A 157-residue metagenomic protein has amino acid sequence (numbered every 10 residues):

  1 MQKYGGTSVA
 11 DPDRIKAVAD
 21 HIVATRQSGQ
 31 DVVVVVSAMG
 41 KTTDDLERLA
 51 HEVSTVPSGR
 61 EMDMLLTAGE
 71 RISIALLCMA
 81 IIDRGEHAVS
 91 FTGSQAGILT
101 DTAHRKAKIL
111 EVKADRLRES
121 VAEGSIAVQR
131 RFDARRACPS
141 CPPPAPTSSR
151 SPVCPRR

Functional and structural regions predicted by a protein language model:
M1-R157: Nucleotide/pyrophosphate-binding catalytic subdomain
